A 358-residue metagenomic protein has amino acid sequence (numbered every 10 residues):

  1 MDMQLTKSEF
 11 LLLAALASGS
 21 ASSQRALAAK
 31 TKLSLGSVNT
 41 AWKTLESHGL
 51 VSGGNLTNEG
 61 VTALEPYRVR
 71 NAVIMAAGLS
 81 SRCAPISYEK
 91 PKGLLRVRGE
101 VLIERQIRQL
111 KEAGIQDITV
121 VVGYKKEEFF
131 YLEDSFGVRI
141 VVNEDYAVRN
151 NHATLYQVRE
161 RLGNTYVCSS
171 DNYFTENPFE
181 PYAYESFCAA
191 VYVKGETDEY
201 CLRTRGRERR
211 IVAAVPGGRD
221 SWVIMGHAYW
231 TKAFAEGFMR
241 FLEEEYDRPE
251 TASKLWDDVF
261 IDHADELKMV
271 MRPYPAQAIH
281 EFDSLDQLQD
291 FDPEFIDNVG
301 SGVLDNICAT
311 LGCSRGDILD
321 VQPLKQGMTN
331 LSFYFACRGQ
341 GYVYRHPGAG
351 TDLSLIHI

Functional and structural regions predicted by a protein language model:
L11, T175-E250: Conserved core of the sugar-phosphate nucleotidyltransferase
L13-A17, Q24-A26, T31, V61-K126: N-terminal glycine-rich phosphate-binding loop and ensuing alpha1 helix
A17, N55-T57, V61-A72, V223-N306: Conserved alpha/beta core of the MobA/IspD/sugar-nucleotide pyrophosphorylase nucleotidyltransferase superfamily
E46-N55: A short, conserved structural fragment
E127-C201: Conserved beta-loop-beta/alpha segment of the NTase-like Rossmann-fold superfamily that binds/positions NTPs
C313-A336: ATP-binding glycine-rich phosphate-binding loop
Y334-S354: ATP-binding glycine-rich loop module of kinase domains
I356-I358: Conserved small/polar residues in nucleotide/adenosyl-binding loops
